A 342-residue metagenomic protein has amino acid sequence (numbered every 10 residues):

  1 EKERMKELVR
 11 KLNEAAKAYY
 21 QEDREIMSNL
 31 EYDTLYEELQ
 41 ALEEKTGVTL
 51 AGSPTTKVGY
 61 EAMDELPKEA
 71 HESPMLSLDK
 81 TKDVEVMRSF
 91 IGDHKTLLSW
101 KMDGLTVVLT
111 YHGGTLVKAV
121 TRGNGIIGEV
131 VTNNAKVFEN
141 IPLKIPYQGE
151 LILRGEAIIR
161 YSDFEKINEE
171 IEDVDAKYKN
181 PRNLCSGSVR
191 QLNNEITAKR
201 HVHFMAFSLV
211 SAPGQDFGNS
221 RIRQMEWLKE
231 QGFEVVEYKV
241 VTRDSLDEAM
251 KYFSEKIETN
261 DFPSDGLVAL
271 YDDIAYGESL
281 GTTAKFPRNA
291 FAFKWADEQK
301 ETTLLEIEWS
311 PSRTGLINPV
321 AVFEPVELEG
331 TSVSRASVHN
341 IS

Functional and structural regions predicted by a protein language model:
E1-S342: RNA/tRNA-interacting regions in translation and RNA-turnover enzymes
